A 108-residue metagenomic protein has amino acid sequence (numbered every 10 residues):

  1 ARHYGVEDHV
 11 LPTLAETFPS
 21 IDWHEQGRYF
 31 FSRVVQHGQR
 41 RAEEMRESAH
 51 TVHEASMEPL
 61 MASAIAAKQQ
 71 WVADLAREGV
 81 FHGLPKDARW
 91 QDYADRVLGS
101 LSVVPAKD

Functional and structural regions predicted by a protein language model:
A1-K86: Helical "substrate-binding/catalytic lid" subdomain of Rossmann-like NAD(P)-dependent dehydrogenases/reductases
G83-D108: Short, basic/aromatic-enriched C-terminal tail that caps enzymatic domains
